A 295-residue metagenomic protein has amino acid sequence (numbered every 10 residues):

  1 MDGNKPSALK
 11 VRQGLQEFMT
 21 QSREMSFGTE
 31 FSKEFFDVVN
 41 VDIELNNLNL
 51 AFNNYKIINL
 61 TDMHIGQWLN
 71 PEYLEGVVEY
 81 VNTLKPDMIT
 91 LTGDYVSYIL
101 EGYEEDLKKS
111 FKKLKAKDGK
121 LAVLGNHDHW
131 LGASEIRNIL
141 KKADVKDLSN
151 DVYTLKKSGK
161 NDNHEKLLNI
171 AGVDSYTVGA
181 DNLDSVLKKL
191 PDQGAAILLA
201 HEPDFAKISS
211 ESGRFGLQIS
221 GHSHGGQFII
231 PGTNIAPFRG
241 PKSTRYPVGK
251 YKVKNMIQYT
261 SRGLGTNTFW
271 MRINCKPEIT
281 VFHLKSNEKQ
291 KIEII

Functional and structural regions predicted by a protein language model:
M1-K56, Q67: Acidic, histidine-bearing metal-coordination/catalytic regions of metal-dependent phosphoesterases
M1-P6, F31-F35, N59-P71, S110 (+2 more regions): Short N-terminal helix-initiation segments at or just after the protein's N-terminus
K5-S32, F228-K254, F269-N274: Alpha-helical membrane-targeting segments
Q13-Q16, L121-N126, D151-Y153: A short, structured active-site edge motif that brings together acidic residues
E34-D37, A51-N138, A143-K146: Membrane-embedded segments
L45-L50, L60, I65-Q67, N126-L217 (+4 more regions): Conserved catalytic scaffold of divalent metal-dependent phosphoesterases
K85, K115-D118, P203, Q227 (+1 more regions): Sec/Tat-exported extracytoplasmic proteins
